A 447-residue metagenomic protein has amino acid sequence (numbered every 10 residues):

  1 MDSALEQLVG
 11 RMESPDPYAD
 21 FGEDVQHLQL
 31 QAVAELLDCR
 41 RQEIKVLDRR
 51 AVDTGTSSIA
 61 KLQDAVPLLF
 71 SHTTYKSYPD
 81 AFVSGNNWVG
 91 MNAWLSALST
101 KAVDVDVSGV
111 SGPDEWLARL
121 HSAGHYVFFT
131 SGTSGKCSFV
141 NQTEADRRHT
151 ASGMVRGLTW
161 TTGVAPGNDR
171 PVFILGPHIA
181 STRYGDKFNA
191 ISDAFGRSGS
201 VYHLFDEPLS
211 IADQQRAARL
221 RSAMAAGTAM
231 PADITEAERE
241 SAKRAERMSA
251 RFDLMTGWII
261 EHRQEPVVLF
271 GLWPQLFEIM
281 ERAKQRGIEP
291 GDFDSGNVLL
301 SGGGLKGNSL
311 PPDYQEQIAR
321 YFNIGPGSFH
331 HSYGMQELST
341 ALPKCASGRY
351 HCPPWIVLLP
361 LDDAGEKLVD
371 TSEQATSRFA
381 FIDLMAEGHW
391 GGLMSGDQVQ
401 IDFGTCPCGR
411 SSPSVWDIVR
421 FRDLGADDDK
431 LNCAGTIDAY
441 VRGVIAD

Functional and structural regions predicted by a protein language model:
M1-F129, K136-D186, R197-R239, E246-F270 (+5 more regions): Nucleotide 5′-phosphate-binding alpha/beta core
S134, E144-D146, G176-A180, W273-L276 (+4 more regions): Short, flexible loop/turn elements at secondary-structure junctions
E144-A145, K187-D193, R286, A346-G348 (+1 more regions): Short secondary-structure boundary/capping segments
I191-L204, E289-G291, A319-F329: Structural alpha-beta junctions
M255-W258, G287-I288, C345-S347, K367-L368: Generic recognition of flexible, low-complexity loop/linker segments
F277-D292: Adenylate-forming
E281, F293-V298, G304-C406: Conserved AMP-binding/adenylate-forming
F381-D447: Conserved ATP-binding/catalytic segment of the ANL
